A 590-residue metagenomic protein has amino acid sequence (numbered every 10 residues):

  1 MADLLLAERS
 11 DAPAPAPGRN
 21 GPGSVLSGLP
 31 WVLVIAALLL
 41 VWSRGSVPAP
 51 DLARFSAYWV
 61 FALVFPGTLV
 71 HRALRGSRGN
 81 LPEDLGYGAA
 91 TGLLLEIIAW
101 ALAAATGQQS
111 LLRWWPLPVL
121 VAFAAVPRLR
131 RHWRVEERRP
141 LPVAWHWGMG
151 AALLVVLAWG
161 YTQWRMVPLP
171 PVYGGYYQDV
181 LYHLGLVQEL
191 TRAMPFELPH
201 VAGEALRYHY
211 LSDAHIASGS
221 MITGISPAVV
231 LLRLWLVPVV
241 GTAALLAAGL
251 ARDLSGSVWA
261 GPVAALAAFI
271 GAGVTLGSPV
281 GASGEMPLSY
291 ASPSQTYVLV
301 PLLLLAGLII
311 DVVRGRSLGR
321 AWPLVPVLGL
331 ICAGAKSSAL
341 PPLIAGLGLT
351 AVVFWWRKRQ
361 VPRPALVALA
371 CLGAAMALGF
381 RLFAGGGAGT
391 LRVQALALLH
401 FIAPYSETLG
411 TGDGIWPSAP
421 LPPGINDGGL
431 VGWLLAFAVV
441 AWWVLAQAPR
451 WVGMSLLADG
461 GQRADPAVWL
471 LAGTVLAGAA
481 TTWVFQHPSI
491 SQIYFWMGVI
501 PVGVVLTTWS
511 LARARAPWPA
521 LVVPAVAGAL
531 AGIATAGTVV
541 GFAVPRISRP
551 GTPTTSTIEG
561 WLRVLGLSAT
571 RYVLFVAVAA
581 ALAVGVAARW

Functional and structural regions predicted by a protein language model:
M1-V143, G566-V578, L582: Membrane-embedded, hydrophobic transmembrane alpha-helices
P22-V32, L74-G92, V143-M149, S257-A264 (+4 more regions): Membrane-interfacial loop-to-transmembrane alpha-helix junctions, especially the N-terminal start
G28-S46, A144-Y173, V240-A244, F269-A272 (+1 more regions): Transmembrane signal-anchor helices characteristic of membrane glycosylation enzymes that use polyprenol
F65-P82, A101-A105, R131-W133, V237-P238 (+2 more regions): Transmembrane alpha-helical segments of multipass membrane enzymes and assembly factors that act on membrane-embedded
L153-T296, V300-P301: Active-site lumenal/periplasmic loops and adjacent helix-entry segments of GT-C-fold, multi-pass membrane
P293, V325, L349, F354 (+1 more regions): Transmembrane helical bundles and short interhelical boundary loops of multi-pass, membrane-embedded
L302-R320: Membrane-interface transmembrane helices that cradle and orient dolichyl/undecaprenyl
A321-S337: Membrane-interface alpha helices of multi-pass inner-membrane proteins
